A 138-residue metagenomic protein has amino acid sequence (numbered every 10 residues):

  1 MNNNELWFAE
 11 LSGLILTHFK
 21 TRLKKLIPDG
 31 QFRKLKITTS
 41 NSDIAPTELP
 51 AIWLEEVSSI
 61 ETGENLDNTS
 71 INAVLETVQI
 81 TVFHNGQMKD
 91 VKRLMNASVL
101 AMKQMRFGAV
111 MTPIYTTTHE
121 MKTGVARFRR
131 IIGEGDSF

Functional and structural regions predicted by a protein language model:
M1-L6, N72, D136-F138: Compositionally biased, intrinsically disordered low-complexity segments enriched in polar/Pro/Gly and often Gln
M1-N65, T118: Small/polar-rich, solvent-exposed N-terminal microdomains that initiate assembly or binding
P46-E48, S70-V74, T118-K122: A generic structural micro-feature
G63-N68, D136-F138: Short, charged, solvent-exposed linker or helix-capping segments at domain edges/interfaces that act as flexible hinges
N72-G86, K122-E134: Oligomerization/assembly interface segments of phage tail-like spikes and tubes
R93-F138: Acidic-leaning, charged glycine-interspersed low-complexity segments
